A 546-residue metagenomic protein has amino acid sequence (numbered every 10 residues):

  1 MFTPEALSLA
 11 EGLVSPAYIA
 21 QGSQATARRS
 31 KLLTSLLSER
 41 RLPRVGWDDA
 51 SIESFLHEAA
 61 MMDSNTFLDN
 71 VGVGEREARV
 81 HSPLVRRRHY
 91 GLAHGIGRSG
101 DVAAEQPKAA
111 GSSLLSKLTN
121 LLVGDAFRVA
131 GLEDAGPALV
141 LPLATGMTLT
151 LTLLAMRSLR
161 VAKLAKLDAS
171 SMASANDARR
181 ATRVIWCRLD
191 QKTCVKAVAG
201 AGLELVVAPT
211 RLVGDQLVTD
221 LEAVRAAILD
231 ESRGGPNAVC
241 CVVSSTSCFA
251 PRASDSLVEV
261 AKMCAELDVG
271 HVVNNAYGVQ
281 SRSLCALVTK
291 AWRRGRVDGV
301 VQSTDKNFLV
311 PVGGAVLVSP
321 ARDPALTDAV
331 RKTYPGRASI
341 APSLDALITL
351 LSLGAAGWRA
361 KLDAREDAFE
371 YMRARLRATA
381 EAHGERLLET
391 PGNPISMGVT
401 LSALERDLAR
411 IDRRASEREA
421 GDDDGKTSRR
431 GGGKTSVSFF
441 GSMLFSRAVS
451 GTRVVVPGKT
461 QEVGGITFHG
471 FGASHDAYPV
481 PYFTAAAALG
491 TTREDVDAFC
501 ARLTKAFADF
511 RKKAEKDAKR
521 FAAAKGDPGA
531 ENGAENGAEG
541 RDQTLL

Functional and structural regions predicted by a protein language model:
T3-P4, E11, Y18-Q21, T26-S35 (+3 more regions): Conserved C-terminal alpha-helix-loop-beta "cap" of PLP-dependent enzymes that closes/shapes the active-site mouth
T3-T150, L154-L159, R365: Conserved N-terminal alpha-helix of the aminotransferase class I/II PLP-enzyme fold
V14, L118, L122-G131, A138-R377 (+1 more regions): Conserved PLP-enzyme active-site core in the AAT-like
Q24-R29, P43, W47-S51, S256 (+3 more regions): Secondary-structure junction/capping motif
E39-S54, G270, G299-F308, S339-L351 (+1 more regions): Short, charge-rich amphipathic segments
V71-V80, A104-G111, T182-R188, S283 (+3 more regions): Short, mixed-charge, low-aromatic patches
A93-D101, A208-R211, A486-A488: Short loop/turn segments at strand-loop or loop-helix junctions that form parts of catalytic or ligand-binding pockets
E105-A109, P137-P142, V243-S245, T400 (+1 more regions): Short glycine-rich or small-residue beta-strand-to-loop segments that form or flank ligand, phosphate, metal/Fe-S
